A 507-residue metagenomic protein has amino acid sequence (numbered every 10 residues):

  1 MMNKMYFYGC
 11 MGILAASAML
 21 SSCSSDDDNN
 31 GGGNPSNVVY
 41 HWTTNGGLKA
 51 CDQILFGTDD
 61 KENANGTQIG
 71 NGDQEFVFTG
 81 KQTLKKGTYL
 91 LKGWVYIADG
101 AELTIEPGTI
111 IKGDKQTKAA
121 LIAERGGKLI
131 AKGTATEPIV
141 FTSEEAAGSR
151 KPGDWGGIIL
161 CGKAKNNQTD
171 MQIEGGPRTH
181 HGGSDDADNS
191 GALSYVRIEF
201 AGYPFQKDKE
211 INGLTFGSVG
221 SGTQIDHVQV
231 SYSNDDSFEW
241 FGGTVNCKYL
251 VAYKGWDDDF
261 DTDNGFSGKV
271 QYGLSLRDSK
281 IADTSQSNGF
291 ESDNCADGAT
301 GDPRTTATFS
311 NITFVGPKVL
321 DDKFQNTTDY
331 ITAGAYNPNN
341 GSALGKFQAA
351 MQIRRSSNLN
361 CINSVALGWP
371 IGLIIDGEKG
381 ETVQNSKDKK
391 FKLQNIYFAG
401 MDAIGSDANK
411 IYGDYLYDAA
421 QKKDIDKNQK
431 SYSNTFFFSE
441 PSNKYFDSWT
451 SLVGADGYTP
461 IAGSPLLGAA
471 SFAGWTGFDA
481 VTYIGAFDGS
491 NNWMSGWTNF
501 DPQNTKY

Functional and structural regions predicted by a protein language model:
M1-C10: Bacterial N-terminal signal peptides that target proteins for export
A18-S22: C-terminal motif of bacterial Sec signal peptides marking the signal peptidase cleavage site
S24-Y507: Beta-strand/loop edge motif enriched in small/polar residues
